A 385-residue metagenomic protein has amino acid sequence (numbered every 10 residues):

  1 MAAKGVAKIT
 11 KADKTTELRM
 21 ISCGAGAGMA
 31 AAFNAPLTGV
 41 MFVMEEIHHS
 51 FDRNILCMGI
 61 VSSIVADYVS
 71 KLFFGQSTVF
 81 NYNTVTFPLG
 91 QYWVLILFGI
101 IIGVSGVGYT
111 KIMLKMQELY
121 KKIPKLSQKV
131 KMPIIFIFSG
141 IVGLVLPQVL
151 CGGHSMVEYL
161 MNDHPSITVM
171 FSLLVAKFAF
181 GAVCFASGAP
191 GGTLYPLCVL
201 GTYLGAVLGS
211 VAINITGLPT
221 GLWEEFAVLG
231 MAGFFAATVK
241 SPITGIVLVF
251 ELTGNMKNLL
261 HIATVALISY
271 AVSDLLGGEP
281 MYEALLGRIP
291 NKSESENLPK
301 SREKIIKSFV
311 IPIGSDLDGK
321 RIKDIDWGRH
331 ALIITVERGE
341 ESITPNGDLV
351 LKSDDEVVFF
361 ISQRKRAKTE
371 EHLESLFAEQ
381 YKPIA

Functional and structural regions predicted by a protein language model:
M1-K292, R338, D354, I361: Alpha-helical transmembrane segments and immediately membrane-proximal extracytoplasmic
L144, N291-L298, K320-K323: Intrinsically disordered, low-complexity boundary segments flanking structured domains
M156, K304-S308, E356: Intrinsic-disorder/low-complexity, polar/charged segments enriched in Ser/Thr/Lys/Arg/Asp/Glu/Gln
A227-V228, T238-V239, S301-E303, D326-G328 (+1 more regions): A structural signal for short secondary-structure junctions
M281-I306, A378-A385: Long, charged amphipathic helices and adjacent flexible linkers at domain junctions
P312-T369: Cytosolic Rossmann-like ligand/nucleotide-binding regulatory domains
D348-L349, T369-A385: Short, compositionally biased
